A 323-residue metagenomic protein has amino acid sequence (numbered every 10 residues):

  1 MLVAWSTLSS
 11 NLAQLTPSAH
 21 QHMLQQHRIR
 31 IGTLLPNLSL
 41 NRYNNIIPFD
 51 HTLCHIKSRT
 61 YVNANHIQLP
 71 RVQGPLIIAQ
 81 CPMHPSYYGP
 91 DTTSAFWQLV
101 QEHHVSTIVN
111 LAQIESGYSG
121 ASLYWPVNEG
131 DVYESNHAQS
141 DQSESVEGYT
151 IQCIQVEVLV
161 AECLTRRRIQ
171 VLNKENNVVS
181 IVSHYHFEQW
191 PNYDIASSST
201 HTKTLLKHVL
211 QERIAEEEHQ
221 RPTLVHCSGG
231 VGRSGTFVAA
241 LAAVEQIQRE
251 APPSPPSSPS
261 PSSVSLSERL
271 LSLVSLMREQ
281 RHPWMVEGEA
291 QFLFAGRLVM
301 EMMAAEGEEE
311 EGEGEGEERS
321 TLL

Functional and structural regions predicted by a protein language model:
M1-L323: Cys-based phosphatases of the PTP/DUSP/CDC25 superfamily and their flanking regulatory architecture
